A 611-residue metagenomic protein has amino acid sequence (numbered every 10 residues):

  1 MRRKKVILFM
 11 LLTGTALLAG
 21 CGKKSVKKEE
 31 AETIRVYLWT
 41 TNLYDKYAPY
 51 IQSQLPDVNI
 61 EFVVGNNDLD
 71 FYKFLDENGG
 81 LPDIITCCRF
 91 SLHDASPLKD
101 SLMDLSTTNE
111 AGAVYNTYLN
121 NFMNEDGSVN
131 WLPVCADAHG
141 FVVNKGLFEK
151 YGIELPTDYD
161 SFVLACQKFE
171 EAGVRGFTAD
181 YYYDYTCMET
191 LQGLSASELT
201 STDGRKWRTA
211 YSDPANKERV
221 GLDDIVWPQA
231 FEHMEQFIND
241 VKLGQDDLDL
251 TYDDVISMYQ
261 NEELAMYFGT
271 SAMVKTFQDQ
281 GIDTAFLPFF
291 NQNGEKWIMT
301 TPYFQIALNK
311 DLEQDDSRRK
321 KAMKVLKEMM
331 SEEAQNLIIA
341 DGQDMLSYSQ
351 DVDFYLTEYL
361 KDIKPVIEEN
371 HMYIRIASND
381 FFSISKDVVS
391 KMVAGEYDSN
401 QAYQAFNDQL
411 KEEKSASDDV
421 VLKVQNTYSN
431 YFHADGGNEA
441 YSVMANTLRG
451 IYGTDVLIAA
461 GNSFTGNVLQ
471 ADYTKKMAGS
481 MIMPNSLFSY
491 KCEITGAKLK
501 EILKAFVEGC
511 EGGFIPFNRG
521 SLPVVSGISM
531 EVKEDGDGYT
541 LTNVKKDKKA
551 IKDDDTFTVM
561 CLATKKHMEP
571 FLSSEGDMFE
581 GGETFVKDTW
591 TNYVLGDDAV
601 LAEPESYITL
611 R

Functional and structural regions predicted by a protein language model:
L43-Y44, E61, N124, T300 (+3 more regions): C-terminal capping/gating helix-and-loop segments adjacent to ligand/active sites or protein-protein/ligand interfaces
S53-T117, G146-T157, S257-M258, A265-M266 (+1 more regions): Extracytoplasmic "Venus flytrap"/periplasmic binding protein-like
P82-D83, A111-L147, R175-Y181, F290-M299 (+1 more regions): A structural signal for short loop-to-beta-strand junctions that line the ligand-binding cleft of periplasmic/secreted
C88-H139, E154, V163, E189-T190 (+1 more regions): Hinge/lid segment of periplasmic solute-binding proteins
N130, V163-R219: Extracytoplasmic/periplasmic solute-binding protein
Y211-L248: Glycine-centered hinge/linker elements that transmit conformational signals in sensory and ligand-binding systems
Q278-D341: Extracytoplasmic/periplasmic substrate-recognition and gating elements
S417-R611: Catalytic centers of hydrolytic enzymes
